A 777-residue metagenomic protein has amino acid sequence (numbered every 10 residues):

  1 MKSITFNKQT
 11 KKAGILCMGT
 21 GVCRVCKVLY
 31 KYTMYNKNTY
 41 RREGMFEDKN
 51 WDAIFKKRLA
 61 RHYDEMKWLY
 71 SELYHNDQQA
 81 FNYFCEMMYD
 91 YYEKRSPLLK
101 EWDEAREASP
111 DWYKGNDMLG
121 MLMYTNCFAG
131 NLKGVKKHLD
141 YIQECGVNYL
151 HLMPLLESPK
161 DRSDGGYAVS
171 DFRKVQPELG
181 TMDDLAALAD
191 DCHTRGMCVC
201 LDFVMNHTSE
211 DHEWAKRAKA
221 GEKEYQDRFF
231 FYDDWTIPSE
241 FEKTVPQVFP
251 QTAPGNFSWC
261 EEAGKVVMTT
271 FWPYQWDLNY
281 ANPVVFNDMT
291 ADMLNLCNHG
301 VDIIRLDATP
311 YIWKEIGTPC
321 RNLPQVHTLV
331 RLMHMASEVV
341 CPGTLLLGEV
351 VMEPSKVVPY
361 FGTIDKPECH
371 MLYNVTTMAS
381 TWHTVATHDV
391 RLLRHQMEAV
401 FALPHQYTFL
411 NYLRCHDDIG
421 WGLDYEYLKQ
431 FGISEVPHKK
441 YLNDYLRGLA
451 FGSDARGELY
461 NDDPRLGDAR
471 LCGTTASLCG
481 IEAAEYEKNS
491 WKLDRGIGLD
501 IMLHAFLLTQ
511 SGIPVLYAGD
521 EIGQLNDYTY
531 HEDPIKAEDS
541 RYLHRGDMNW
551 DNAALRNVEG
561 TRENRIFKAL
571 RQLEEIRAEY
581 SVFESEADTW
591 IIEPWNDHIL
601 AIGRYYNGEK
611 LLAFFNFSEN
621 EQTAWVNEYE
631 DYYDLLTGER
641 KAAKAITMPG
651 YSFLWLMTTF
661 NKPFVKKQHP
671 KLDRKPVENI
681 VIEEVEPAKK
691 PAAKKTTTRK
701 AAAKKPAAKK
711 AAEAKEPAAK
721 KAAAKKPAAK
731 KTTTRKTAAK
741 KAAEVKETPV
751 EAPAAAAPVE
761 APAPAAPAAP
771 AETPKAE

Functional and structural regions predicted by a protein language model:
T5-K27, K31: Positively charged N-terminal leader segments that act as targeting/secretion signals
T10-K11, Y32-M34, V199, A718 (+1 more regions): Compositionally biased, intrinsically disordered low-complexity segments enriched in polar/proline residues
K12, L16-G19, G44, M648 (+1 more regions): Intrinsically disordered, low-complexity regions enriched in Ser/Pro/Gly/Gln/His and often acidic
M18, C23-V28, A642, A755 (+1 more regions): Intrinsically disordered, low-complexity, compositionally biased regions/tails
L29-D631, L635-K689, K704: Active-site and adjacent substrate-binding regions of carbohydrate-active enzymes
R674, E678-E777: Intrinsically disordered, polybasic Lys/Arg-rich low-complexity tracts
